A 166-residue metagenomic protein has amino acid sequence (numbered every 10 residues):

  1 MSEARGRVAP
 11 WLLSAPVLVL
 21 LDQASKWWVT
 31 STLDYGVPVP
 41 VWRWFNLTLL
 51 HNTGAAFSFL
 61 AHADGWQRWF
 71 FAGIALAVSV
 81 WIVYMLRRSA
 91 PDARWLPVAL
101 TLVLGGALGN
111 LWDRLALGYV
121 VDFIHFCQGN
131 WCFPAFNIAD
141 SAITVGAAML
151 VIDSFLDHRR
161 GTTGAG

Functional and structural regions predicted by a protein language model:
M1-G166: Alpha-helical transmembrane bundles and membrane-interface segments of multipass inner-membrane proteins
